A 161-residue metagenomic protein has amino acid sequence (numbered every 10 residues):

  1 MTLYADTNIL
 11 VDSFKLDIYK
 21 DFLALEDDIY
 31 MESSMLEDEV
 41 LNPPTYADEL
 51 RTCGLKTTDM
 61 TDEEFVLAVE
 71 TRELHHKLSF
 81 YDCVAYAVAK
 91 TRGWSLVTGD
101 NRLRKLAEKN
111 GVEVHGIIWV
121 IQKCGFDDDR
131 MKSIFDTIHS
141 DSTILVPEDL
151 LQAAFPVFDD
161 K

Functional and structural regions predicted by a protein language model:
M1-K20, D28-E37: Metal-dependent nucleic-acid phosphoesterase active-site entry motif
A5, M31, F80, V97-T98: Short beta-strand scaffold positions
D21, V88, L106: Hydrophobic/aromatic ligand-binding patch that stacks against planar heteroaromatic rings of cofactors or nucleotides
E26-D27, G93, G111: Residue-level detector of structured alpha->beta connecting loops
D28, E32-V66: Short, surface-exposed acidic-centric catalytic microdomains
M31-S33, P44, R104-K161: Acidic, PIN/NYN-like endoribonuclease modules and their adjacent C-terminal/linker elements
K56-R92: Helix-adjacent hinge/juxtasegments
S79-S95, R102, T137, Q152-D159: Acidic, metal-associated active-site segment
